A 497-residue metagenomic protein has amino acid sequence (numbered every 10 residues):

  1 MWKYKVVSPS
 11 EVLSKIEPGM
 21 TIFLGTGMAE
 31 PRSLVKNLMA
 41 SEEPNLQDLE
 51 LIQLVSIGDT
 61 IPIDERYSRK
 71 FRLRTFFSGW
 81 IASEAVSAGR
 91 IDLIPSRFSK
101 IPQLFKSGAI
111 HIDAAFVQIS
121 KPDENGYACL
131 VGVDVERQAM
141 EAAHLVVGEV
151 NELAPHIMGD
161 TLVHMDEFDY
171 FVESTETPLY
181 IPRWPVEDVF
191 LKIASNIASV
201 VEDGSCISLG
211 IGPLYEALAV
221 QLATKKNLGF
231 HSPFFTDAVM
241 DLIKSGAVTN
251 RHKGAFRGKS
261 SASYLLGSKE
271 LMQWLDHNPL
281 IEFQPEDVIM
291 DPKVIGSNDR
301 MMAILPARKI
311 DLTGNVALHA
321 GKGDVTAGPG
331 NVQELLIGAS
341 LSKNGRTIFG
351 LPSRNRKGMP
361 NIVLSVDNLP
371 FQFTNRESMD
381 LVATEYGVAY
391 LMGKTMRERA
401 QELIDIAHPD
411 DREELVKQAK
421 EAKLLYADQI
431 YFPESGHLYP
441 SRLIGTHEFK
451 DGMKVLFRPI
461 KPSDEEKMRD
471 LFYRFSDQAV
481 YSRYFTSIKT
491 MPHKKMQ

Functional and structural regions predicted by a protein language model:
M1-Y431, M468: Conserved alpha/beta enzyme-core scaffold
Q429-E448: Flexible inter-domain linker/hinge segments
Y439-G445, S463, K489, H493: Non-catalytic regulatory/linker segments of enzymes
K450-G452: Glycine-centered tight beta-turn/hairpin loop motif at sheet-sheet or coil-to-beta transitions
K454-V455, R469, P492-Q497: Basic, nucleic-acid-interacting segments
L456-K467: A short beta-loop-alpha structural element at the N-terminal edge of CoA-dependent acyl/N-acetyltransferase catalytic
L471-R474: Short, highly charged
S476-Q497: Conserved GNAT-fold acetyl-CoA-binding loop/helix
